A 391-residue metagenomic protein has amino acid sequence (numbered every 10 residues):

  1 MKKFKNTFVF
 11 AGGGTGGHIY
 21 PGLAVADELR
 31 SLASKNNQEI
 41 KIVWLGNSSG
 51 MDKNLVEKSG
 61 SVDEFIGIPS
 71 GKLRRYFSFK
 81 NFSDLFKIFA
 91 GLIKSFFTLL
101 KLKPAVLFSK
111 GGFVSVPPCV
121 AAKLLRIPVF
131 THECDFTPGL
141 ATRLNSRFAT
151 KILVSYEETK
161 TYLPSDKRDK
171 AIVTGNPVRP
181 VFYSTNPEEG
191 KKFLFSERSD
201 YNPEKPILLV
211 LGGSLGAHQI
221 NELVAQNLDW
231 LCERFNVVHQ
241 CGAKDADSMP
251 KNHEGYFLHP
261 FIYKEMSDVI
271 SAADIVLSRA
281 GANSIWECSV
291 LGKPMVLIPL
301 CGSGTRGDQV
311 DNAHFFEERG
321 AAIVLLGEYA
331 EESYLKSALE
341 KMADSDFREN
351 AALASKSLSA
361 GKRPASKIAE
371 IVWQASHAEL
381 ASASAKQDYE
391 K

Functional and structural regions predicted by a protein language model:
F4, N36-K41, D63, K123-E188 (+1 more regions): Active-site-proximal region of nucleotide-activated glycan assembly enzymes, centered on histidine/acidic-rich loops
K5-G13, K35-K87, T174-N176, G212 (+1 more regions): Conserved nucleotide-sugar phosphate-binding/catalytic loop shared by glycosyltransferases and other
L45, G50, L55-G60, P187-I275 (+2 more regions): Donor-nucleotide binding loops and adjacent catalytic segments primarily of GT-B fold Leloir glycosyltransferases
R74-V106, L124: An amphipathic, basic-hydrophobic alpha-helix
P104-V106, S271-W286, P294: Acidic donor-binding loop of glycosyltransferase active sites
R319-L326, A330-F347: C-terminal "capping" alpha-helix adjacent to the active site of nucleotide-linked donor transferases in cell-envelope
F347-G361: A short, well-ordered alpha-helix in the C-terminal region of glycosyltransferases
G361-K391: C-terminal alpha-helical cap of glycosyltransferases
